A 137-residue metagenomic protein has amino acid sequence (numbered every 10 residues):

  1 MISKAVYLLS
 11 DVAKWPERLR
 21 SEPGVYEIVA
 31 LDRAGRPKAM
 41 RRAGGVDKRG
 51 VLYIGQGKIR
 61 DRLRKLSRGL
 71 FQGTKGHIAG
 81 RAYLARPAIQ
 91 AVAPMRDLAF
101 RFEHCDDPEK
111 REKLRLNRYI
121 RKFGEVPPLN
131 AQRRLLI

Functional and structural regions predicted by a protein language model:
M1-K65, R96-L114, R133-I137: GIY-YIG nuclease catalytic motif and its immediate N-terminal context
R60-E112, I120-K122, V126: Acidic, metal/cofactor-coordinating or nucleic-acid-engaging core segments within structured domains
A82, N130, R134-L135: A sequence-level detector of short, solvent-exposed, charge-rich linear segments
